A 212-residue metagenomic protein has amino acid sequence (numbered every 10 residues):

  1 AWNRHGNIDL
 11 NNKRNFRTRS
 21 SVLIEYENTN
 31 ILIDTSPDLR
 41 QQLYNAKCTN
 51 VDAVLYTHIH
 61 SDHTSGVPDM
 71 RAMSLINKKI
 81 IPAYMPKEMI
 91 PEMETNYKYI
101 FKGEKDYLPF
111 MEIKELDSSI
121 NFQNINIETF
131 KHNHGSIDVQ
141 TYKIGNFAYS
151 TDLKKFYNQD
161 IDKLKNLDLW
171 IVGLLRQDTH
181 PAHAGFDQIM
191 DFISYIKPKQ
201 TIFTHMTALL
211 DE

Functional and structural regions predicted by a protein language model:
A1-A46, E112-Q159: Core dinuclear metal-dependent hydrolase active-site scaffold
N30-M85, L167-L169: Active-site metal-binding motif and surrounding structural segment of the metallo-beta-lactamase
I33, T57, T151, V172 (+1 more regions): Active-site flanking residues adjacent to catalytic metal/cofactor-binding acidic residues
T49, P109, I125, K165 (+1 more regions): Structured loop/turn residues at beta-strand edges in well-structured enzyme cores
V51, L108, G145, N166-D168 (+1 more regions): Short, well-ordered alpha-helix to beta-strand connector turns
V54, F147-A148, W170, T201: Short, well-ordered beta-strand core segments
N77-I81, M89-I113: Active-site neighborhood of divalent metal-dependent phosphoester bond hydrolases
F156-E212: Cap/insert and terminal regions of metallo-dependent hydrolase folds
